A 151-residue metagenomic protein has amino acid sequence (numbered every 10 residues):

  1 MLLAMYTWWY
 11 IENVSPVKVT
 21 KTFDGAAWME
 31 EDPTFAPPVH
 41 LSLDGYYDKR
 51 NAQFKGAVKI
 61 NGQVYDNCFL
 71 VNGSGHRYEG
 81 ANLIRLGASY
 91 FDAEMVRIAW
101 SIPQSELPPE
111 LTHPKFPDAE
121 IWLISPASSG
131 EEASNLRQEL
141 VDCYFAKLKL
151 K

Functional and structural regions predicted by a protein language model:
M1-E12: Hydrophobic membrane-insertion alpha-helices, especially the h-region of bacterial N-terminal signal peptides
I11-G25: Ser/Thr/Pro/Gly-rich low-complexity linker/stalk segments immediately outside membranes or between
D24-K151: Central antiparallel beta-sheet cores of small beta-barrel/beta-sandwich binding domains
